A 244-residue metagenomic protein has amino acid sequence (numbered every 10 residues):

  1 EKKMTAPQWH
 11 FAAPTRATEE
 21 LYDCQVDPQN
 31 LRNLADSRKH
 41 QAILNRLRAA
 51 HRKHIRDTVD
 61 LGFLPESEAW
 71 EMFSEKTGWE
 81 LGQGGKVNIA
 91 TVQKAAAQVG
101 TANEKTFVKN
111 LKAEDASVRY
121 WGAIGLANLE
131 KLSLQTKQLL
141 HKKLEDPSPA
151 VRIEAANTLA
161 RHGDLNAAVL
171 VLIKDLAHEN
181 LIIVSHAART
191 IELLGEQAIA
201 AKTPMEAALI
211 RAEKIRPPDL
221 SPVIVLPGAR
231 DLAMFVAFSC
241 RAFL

Functional and structural regions predicted by a protein language model:
K3-E19, C24-V26, L34-L170, E179-I182 (+1 more regions): Long, internal low-complexity/basic segments
